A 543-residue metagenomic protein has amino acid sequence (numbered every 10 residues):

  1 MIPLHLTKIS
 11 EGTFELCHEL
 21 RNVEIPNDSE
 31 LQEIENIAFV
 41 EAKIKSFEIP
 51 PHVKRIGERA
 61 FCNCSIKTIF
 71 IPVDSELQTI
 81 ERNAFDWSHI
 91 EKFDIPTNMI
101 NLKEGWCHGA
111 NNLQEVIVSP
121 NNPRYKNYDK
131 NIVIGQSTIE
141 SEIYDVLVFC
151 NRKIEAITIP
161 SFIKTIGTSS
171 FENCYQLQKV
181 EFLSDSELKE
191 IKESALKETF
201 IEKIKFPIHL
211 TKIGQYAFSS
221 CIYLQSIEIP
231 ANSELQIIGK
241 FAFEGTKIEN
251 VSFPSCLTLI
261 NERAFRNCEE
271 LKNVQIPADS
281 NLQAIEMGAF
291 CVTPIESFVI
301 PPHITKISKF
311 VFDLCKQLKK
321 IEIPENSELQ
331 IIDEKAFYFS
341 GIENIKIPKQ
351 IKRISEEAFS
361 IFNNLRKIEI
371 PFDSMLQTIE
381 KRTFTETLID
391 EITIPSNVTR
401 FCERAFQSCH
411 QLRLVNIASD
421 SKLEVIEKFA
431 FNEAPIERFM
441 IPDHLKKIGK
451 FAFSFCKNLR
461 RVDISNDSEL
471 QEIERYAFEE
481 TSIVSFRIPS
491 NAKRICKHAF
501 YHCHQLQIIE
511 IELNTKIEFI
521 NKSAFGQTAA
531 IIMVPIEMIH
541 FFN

Functional and structural regions predicted by a protein language model:
M1-K8, H18-E33, A42-R55, C64-T79 (+19 more regions): Structural signature of tandem-repeat unit edges
S10-E15, E35-A38, G57-A60, E81-A84 (+18 more regions): Consensus positions within tandem repeat domains that build extended binding/scaffold surfaces
I143-D145: Short coil-to-beta-strand
